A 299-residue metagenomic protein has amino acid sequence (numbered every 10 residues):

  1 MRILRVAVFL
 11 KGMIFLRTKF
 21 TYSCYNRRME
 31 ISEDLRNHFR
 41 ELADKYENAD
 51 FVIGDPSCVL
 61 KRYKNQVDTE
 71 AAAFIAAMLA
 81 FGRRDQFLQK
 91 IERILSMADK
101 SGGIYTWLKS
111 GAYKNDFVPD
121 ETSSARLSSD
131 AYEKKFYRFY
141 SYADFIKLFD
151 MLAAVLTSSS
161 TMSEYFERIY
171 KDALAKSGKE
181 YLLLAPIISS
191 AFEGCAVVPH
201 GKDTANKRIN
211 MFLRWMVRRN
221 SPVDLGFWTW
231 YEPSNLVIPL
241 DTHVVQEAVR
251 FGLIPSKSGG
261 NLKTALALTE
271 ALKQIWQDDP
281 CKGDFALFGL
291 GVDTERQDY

Functional and structural regions predicted by a protein language model:
A7, T18-T21, T122: Ala/Thr-enriched low-complexity intrinsically disordered regions
I14-F15, T21-Y25: Short, positively charged and aromatic/hydrophobic N-terminal segments
Y25-Y299: HhH-family (HhH-GPD) DNA N-glycosylase catalytic core used in base-excision repair
